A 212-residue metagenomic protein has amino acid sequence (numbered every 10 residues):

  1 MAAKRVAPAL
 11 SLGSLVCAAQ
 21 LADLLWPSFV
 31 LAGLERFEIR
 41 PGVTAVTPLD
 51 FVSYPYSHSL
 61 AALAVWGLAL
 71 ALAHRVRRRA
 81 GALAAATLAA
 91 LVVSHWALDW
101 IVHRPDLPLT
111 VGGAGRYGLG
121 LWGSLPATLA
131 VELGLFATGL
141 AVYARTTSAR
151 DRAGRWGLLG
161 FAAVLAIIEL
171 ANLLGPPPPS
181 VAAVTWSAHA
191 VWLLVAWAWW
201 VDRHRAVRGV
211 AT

Functional and structural regions predicted by a protein language model:
M1-T212: N-terminal membrane-targeting hydrophobic helices
